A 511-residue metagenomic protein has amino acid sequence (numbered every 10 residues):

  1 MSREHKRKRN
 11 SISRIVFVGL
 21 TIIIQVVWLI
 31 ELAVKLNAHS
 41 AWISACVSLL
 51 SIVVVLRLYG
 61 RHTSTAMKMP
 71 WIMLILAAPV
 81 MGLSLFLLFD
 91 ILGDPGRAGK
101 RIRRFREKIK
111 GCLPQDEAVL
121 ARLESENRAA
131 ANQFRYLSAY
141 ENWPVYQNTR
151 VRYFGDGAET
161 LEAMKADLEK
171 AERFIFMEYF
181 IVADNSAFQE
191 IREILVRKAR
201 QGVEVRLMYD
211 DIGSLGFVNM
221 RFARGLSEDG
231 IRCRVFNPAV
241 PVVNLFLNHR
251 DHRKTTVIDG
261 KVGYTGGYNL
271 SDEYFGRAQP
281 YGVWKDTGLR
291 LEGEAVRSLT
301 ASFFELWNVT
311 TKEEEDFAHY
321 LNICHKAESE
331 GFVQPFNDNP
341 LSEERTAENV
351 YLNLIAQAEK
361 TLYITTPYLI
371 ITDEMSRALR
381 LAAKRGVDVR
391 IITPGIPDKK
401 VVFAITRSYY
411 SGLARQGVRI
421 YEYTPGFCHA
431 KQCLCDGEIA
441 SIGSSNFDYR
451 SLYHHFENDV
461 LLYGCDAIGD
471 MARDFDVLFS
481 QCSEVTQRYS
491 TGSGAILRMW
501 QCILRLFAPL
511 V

Functional and structural regions predicted by a protein language model:
M1-N349, N353, Q357, P397 (+5 more regions): N-terminal localization/anchoring segments of enzymes in phospholipid and broader phosphate metabolism
F180, P367-Y368, V402: Glycine- and other small-residue-rich loops at beta-strand/loop junctions that grip anionic moieties
V350-L354, E374-R385, I405-Y409, A414: Exposed, interaction-prone extracellular/peripheral surfaces
A358, Y368-V389, P394, K399: Helical hairpin unit composed of two closely spaced alpha helices linked by a short loop
V387-R390, G395-D448: C-terminal structural cap/anchor segments
